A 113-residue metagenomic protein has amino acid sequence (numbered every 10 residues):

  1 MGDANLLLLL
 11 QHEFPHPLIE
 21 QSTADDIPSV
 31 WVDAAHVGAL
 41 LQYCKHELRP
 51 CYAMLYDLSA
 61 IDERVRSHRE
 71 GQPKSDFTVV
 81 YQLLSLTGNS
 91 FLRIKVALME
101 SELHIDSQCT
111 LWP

Functional and structural regions predicted by a protein language model:
M1-P113: Terminal low-complexity/charged segments
